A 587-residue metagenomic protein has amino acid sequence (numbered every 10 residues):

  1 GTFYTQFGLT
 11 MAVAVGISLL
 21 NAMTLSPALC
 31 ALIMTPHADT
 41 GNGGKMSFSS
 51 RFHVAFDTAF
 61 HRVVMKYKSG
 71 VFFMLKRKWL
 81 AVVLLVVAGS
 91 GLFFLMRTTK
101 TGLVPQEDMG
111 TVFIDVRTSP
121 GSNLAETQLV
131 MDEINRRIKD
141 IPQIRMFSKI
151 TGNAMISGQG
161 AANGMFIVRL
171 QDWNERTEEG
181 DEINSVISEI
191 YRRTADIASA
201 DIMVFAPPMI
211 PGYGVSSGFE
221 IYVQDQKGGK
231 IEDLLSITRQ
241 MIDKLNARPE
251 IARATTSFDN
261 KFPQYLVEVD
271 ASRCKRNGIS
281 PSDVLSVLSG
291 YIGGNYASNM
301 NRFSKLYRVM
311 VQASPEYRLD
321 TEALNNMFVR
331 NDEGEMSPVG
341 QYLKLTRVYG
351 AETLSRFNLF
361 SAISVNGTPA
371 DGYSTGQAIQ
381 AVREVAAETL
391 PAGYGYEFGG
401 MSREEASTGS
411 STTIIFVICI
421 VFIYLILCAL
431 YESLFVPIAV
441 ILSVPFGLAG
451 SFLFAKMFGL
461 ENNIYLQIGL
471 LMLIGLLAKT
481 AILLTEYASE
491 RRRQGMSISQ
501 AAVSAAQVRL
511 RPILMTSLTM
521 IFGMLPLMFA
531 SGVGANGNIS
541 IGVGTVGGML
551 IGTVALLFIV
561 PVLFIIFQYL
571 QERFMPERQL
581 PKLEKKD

Functional and structural regions predicted by a protein language model:
G1, V13, I17, N21 (+5 more regions): Hydrophobic transmembrane alpha-helices and their membrane-interface caps in long multi-pass transport proteins
G1-A12, H61-K76, K100, V104 (+13 more regions): Alpha-helical membrane-interface segments at transmembrane helix boundaries
G1-D39, V63, I464-Q467: Hydrophobic, well-structured modules enriched for small/aliphatic residues and gly/pro motifs, marking either
G1-F3, V82-S122, E175-T177, S217-G218 (+1 more regions): Transmembrane helices with small-residue packing motifs
F3, F7, K45-M74, Y342 (+5 more regions): Hydrophobic alpha-helical segments of integral membrane proteins, encompassing both true transmembrane helices
T24-L29, S531-D587: Hydrophobic alpha-helical transmembrane segments of membrane transport and translocation systems, primarily multi-pass
M46-L103, D587: Signature of alpha-helical transmembrane segments and their immediate interfacial
V82, T98, F113, E126-K149 (+5 more regions): Surface-exposed amphipathic alpha-helical segments in non-transmembrane regions that serve as interaction surfaces
